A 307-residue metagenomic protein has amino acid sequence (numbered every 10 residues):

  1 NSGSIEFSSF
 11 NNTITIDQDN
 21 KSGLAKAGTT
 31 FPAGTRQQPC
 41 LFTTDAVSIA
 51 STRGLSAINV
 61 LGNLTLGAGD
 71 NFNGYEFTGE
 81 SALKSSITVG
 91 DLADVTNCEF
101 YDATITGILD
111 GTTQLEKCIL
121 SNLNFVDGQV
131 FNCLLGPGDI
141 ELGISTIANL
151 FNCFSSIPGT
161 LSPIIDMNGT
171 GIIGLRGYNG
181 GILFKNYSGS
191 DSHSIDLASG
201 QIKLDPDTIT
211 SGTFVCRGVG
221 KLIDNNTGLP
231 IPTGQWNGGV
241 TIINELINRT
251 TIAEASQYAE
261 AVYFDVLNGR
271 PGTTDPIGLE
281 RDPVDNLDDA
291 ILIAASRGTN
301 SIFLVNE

Functional and structural regions predicted by a protein language model:
N1, G128-I252, S256: Predominantly polar beta-repeat domains that present long G/T/S/D/N-rich surfaces used to bind, process, or adhere
N1-D45, T241-D289: Right-handed parallel beta-helix/beta-solenoid
S22, Y75-D110, E116-N122, P137-G138 (+2 more regions): Right-handed parallel beta-helix/beta-spiral solenoid domain characteristic of secreted/periplasmic
C40, V47, C98-F100, L115 (+6 more regions): Fold-core signature of tandem repeat domains
S51, A295-S296: Residue-level signal for alpha-helix termini/capping positions
L55-D91, L120, R297-E307: N-terminal extracellular ligand-recognition/capping segment immediately after the signal peptide
